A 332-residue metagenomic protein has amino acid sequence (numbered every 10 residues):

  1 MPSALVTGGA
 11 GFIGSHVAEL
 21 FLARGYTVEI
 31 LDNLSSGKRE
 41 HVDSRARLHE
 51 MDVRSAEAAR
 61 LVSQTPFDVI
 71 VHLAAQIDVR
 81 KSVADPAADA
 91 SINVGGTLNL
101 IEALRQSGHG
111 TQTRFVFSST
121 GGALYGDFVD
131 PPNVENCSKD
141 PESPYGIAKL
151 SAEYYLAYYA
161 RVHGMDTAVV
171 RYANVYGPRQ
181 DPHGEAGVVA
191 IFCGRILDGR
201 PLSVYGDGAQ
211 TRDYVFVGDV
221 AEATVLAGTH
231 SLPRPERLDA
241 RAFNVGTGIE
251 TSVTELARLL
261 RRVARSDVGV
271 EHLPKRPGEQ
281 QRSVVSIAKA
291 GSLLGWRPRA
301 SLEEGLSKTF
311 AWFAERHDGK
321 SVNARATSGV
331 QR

Functional and structural regions predicted by a protein language model:
M1-V175, W296, K308, R316 (+1 more regions): N-terminal Rossmann-like NAD(P)+-binding domain of SDR-like oxidoreductases, especially those catalyzing
V17, G194-R332: C-terminal substrate-binding subdomain of Rossmann-fold SDR/epimerase-dehydratase oxidoreductases
K38, S44, T120, V129 (+4 more regions): Activation loop
R54, S63, D181-E185, I249 (+2 more regions): Residue-level signature of the cytosolic catalytic core of signaling kinases
A58, A88, G95, V188 (+3 more regions): Residue-level recognition of oxygen-bearing side chains
T97, I101, E153-L156, V189 (+3 more regions): Short-chain dehydrogenase/reductase
P144, A152, E185, V253 (+1 more regions): Conserved donor sugar-nucleotide recognition element shared by glycan-biosynthetic enzymes
G177-R179: Short beta-strand->alpha-helix junction loop in the catalytic core of nucleotide-activated group-transfer enzymes
